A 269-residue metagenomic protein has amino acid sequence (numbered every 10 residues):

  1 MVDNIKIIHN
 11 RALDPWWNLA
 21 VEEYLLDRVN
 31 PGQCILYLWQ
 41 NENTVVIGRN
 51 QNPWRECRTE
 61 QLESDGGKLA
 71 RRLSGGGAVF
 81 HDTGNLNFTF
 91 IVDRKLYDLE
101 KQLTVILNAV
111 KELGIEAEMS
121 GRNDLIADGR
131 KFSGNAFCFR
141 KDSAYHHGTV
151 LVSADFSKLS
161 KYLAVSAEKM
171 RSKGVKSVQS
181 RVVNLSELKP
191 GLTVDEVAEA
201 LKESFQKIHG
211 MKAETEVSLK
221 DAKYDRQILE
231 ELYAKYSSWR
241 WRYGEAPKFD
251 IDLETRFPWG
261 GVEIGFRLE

Functional and structural regions predicted by a protein language model:
M1-Y97: N-terminal lobe of the biotin/lipoate ligase/transferase fold
Q40-N43, M119-G129: Short, glycine/charge-rich beta-strand/loop segments that flank catalytic centers and engage negatively charged groups
R55-C57, K95-K101, K158, T193-E196: Short, conserved charged micro-motifs
R72-N87, L125-D128, A136-A144: FAD-binding core of FAD-dependent oxidoreductases, characterized by glycine-rich FAD pyrophosphate-binding loops
N85-N123: Contiguous, small/hydrophobic- and glycine-enriched helical/loop subdomains that border and often "cap" functional
I106, G114-I115, S133, K141-Y243 (+1 more regions): Long, positively charged amphipathic alpha-helical accessory segments at protein N-termini or as interdomain linkers
A136-F137, V150, T255, V262-L268: Short beta-strand elements
